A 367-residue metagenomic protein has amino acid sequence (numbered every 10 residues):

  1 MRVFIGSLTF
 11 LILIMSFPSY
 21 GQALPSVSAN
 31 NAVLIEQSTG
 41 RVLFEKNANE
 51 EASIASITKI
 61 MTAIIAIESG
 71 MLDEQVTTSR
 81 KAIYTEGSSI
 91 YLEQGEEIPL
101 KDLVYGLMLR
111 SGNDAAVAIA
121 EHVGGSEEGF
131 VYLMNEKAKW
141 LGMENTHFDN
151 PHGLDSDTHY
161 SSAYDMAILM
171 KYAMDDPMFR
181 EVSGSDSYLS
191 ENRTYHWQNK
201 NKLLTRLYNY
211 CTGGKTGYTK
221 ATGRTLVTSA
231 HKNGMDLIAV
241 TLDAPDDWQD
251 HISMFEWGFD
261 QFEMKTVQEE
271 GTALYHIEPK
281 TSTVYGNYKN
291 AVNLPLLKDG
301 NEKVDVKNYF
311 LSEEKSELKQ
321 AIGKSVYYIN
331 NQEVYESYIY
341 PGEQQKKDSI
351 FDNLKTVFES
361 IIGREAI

Functional and structural regions predicted by a protein language model:
M1-A23: Sec-dependent N-terminal signal peptides of Gram-positive bacterial secreted proteins and lipoproteins
M1-F4, L100, I350: Structural motif marking the loop-to-transmembrane transition
L13, L24-S26, E68-G70, Y84 (+5 more regions): A generic structural signal for short, solvent-exposed coil/turn residues that cap or connect secondary-structure
S19-P177: Active-site-adjacent loops and short helices of periplasmic peptidoglycan-processing enzymes
M143-E144, D155-Y160, Y164-I367: Domain-terminus/edge residues, biased toward the C-terminal soluble/receptor-binding domains of extracytoplasmic
